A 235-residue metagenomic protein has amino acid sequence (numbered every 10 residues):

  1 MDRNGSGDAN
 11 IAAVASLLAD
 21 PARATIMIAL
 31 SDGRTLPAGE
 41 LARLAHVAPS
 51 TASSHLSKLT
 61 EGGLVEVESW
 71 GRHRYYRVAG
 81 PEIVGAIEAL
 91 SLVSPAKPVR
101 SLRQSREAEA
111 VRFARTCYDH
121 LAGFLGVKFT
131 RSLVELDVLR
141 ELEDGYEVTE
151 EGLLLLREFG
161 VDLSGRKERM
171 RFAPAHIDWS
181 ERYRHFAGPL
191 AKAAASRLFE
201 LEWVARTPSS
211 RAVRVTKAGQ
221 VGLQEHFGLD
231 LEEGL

Functional and structural regions predicted by a protein language model:
D2-A9, D32, V84-E141, F159-S209 (+1 more regions): Amphipathic alpha-helical dimerization/coiled-coil segments that flank or bridge DNA-binding/regulatory modules
A9-A48, R74-Y76, T116-C117: N-terminal helix-turn-helix DNA-binding core of bacterial DNA-binding proteins
L17-R23, G80-P81, V111, G123: Short helix-coil-helix linker/hinge
R23, A38, G63-V65, G71-R72 (+1 more regions): Short, Lys/Arg-enriched C-terminal cap helix and immediately downstream tail that follows
A38-V65: Canonical helix-turn-helix DNA-binding module
T60-W70, R74-R77, L142-E143, T207-P208: Beta-hairpin "wing" of winged helix-turn-helix
E68-V93, V148, G152-L155, G219: Basic, amphipathic "hinge/linker" alpha-helix immediately C-terminal to the N-terminal HTH DNA-binding motif
R206, R211-H226: C-terminal/domain-terminus segments
